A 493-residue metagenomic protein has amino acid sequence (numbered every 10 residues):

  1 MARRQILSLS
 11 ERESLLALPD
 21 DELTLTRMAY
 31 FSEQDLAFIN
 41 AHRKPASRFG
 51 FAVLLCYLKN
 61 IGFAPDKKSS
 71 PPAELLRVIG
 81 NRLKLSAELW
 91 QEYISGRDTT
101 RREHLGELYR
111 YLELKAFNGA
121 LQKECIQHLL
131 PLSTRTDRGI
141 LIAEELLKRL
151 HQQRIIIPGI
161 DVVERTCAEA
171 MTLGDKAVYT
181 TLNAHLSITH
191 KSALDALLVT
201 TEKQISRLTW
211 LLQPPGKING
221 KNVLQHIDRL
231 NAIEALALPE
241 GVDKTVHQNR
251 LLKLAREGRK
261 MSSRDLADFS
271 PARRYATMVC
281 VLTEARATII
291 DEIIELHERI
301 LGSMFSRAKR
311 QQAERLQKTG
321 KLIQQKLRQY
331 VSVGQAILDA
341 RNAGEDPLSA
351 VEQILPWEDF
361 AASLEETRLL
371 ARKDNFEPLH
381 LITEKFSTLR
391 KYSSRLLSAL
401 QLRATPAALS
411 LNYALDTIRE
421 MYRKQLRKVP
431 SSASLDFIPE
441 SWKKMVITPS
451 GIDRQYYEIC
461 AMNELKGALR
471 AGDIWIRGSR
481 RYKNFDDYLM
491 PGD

Functional and structural regions predicted by a protein language model:
A2-G492: Long amphipathic alpha-helical coiled-coil/heptad-repeat bundle
